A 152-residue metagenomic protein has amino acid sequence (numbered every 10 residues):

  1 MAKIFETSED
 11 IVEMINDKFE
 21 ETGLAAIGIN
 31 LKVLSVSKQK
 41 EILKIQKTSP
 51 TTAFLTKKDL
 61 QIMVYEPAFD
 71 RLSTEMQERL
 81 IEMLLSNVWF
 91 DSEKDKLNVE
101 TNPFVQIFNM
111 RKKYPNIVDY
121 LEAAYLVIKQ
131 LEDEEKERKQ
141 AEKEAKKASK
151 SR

Functional and structural regions predicted by a protein language model:
M1-A2, F69: N-terminal secretory leader/proregion of peptide precursors and effectors
K3-L24: A positional/architectural concept
E6, L72, V99-N102: Short coil/turn linker and secondary-structure boundary residues
E9, E13, T74-E75, P115: Generic alpha-helical secondary structure signal
I15, G23-I29, S37-I62, D91-R152: Metalloprotease/metallohydrolase-associated module, dominated by Zn2+-dependent proteases
E66-I81: Short pre-active-site segment immediately N-terminal to the catalytic Zn-binding motif
E78-D91: Active-site recognition of the HExxH zinc-binding catalytic motif
